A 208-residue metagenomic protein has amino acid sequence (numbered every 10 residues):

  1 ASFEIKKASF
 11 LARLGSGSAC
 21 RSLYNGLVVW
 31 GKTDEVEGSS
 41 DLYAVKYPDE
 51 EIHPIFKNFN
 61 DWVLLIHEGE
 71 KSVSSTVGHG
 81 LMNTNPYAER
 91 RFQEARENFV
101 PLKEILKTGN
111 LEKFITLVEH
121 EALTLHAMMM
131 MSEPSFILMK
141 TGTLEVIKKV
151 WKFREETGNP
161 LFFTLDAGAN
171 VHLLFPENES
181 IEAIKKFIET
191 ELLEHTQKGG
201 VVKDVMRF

Functional and structural regions predicted by a protein language model:
A1-N58: Gly/Ser-rich oxyanion-binding loop with an adjacent helix/lid that shapes the negatively charged ligand pocket
E50-F208: C-terminal nucleotide
